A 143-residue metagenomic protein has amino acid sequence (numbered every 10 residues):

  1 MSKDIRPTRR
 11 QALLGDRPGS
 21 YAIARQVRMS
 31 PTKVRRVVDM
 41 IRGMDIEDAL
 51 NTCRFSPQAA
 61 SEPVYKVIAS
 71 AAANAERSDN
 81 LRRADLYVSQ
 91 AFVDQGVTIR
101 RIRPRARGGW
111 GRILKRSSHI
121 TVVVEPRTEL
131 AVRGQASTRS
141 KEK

Functional and structural regions predicted by a protein language model:
M1-M40, M44-K143: Structured, basic alpha/beta domains of bacterial-type, RNA-associated proteins
